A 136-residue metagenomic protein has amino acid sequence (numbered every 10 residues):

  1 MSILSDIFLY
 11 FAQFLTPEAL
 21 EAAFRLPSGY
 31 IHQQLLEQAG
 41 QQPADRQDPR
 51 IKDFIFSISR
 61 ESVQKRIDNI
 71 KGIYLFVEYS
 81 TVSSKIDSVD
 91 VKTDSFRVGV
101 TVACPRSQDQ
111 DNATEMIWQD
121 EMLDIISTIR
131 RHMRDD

Functional and structural regions predicted by a protein language model:
M1-S88: Small/polar-rich, solvent-exposed N-terminal microdomains that initiate assembly or binding
S84, S107-D109: Short acidic, S/G/P-rich loop/turn micro-motifs used as interaction or catalytic elements
D87, V91-D94, M116: Short, solvent-exposed segments of well-ordered alpha helices
K92-S107: Oligomerization/assembly interface segments of phage tail-like spikes and tubes
Q110-T114: Short acidic, glycine/proline-rich loop/turn micro-motifs
M116-D136: Acidic-leaning, charged glycine-interspersed low-complexity segments
